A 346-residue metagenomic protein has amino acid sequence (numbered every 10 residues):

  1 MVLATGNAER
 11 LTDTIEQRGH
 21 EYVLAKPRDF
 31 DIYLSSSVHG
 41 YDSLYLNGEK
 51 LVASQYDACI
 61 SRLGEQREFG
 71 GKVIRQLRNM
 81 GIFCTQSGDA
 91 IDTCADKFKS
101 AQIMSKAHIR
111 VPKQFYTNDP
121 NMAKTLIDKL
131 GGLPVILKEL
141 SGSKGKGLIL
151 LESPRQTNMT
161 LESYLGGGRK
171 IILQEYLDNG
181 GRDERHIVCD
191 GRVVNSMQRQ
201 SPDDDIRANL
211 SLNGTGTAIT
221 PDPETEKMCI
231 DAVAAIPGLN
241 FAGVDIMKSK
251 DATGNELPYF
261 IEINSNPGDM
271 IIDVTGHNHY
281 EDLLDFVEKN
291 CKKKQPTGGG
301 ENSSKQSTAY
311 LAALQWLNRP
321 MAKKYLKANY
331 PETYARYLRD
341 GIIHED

Functional and structural regions predicted by a protein language model:
M1-V2, Q17, V52, R78-G81 (+2 more regions): Active-site nucleotide/adenylate-binding loops and adjacent lid/helix of ATP-dependent enzymes
T5-K113: Conserved N-proximal alpha/beta basic substrate-recognition cap immediately N-terminal to, or forming the N-lobe
A8-D13, G71-R75, A101, K124-I127 (+3 more regions): Short amphipathic alpha-helical segments and helix-helix/interface helices
G64-Q66, L140-G142, N266: Short glycine-rich anion-binding loops that position phosphate/pyrophosphate groups of nucleotides and phosphorylated
V135, I172, V194-N195, Y259-E262: Protein kinase-like catalytic core scaffold
K146-A232: Phosphate-binding site of ATP-dependent enzymes
K170, D205-P258, V287-K292, G298 (+1 more regions): A long amphipathic alpha-helix within ATP-dependent nucleotide-binding catalytic cores
L239, K248-D346: C-terminal active-site "lid" helix and adjoining low-complexity regulatory extension at the edge of ATP-using catalytic
